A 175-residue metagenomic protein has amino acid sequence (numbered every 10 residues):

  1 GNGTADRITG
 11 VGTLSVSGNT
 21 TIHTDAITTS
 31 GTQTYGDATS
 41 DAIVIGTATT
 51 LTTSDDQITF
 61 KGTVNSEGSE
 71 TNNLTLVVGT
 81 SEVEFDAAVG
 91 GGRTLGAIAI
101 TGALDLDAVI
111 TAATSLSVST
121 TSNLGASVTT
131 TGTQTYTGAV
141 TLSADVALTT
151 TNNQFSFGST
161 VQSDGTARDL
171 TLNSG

Functional and structural regions predicted by a protein language model:
G1-G175: Extracellular lectin-like interaction modules
